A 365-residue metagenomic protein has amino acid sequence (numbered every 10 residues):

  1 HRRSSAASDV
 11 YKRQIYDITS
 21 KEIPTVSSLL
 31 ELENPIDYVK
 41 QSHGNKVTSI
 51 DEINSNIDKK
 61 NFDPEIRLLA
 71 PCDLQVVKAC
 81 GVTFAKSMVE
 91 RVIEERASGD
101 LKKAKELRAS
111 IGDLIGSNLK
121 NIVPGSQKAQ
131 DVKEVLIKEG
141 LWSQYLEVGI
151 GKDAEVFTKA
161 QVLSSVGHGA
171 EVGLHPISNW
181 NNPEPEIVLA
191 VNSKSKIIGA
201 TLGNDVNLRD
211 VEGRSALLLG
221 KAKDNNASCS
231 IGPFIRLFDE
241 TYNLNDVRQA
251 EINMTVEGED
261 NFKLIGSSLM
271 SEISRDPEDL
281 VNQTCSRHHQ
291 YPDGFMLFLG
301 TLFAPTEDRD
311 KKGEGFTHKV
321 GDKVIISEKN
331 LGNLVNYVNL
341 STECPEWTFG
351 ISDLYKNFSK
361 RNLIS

Functional and structural regions predicted by a protein language model:
H1-A7, Y11: Single conserved hydrophobic/aromatic residue that forms the stacking wall/gate of nucleotide- or nucleobase-binding
D9-N45: N-terminal cap/recognition module
D9-R13, T19, V191-K196, E257-N261 (+1 more regions): Short acidic-glycine loop/turn motifs at beta-strand connectors
Q14-Y16, E22-T25, D205-L208, N333 (+1 more regions): Short, surface-exposed beta-strand-loop junctions and turns on beta-sheet-rich folds
D37-G258, N362-S365: Active-site microenvironments in enzyme catalytic cores
N207-S365: Catalytic-pocket segment enriched in acidic/His residues
